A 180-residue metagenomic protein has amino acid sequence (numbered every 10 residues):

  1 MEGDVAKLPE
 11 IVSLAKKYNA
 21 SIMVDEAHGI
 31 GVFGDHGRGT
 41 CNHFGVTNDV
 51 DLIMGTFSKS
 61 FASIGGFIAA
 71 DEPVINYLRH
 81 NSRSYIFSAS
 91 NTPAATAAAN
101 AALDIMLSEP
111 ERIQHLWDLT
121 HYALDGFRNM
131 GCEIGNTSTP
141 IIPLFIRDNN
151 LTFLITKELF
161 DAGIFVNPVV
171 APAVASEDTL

Functional and structural regions predicted by a protein language model:
M1-V24: Active-site phosphate-binding strand-loop segment of PLP-dependent enzymes
E2, A6, Q114-A123, R128-G163 (+1 more regions): Conserved PLP-binding catalytic core of the aspartate aminotransferase-like
D4-P9, G34-G37, I68, T179-L180: Conserved strand-to-helix beginnings and helix N-cap segments that scaffold or border functional pockets
L8-S13, A69-P73, E158-D161: Short, solvent-exposed amphipathic alpha-helical segments in soluble enzyme and RNA/protein-processing domains
Y18-V24, H28, F33-S138, L151: Active-site C-terminal subdomain of aminotransferase-like
V169-A173: Short, solvent-exposed loop/turn elements at beta->coil junctions and helix N-caps that rim active or binding pockets
